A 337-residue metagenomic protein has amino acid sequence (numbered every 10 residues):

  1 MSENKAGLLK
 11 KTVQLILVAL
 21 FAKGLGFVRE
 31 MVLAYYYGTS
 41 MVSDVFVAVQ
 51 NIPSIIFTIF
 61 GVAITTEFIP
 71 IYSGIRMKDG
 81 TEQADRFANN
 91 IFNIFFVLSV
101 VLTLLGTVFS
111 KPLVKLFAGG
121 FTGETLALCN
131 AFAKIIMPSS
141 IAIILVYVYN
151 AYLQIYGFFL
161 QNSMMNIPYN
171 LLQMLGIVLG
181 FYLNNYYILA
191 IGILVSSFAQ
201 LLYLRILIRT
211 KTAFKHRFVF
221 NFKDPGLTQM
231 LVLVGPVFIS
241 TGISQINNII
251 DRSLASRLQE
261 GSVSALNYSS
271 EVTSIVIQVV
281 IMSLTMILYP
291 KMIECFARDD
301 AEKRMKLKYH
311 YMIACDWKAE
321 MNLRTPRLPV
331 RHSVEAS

Functional and structural regions predicted by a protein language model:
M1-T12, R205-G242, D299-E302: Interhelical loop/hinge segments that connect adjacent transmembrane helices in multipass membrane
L8-G74, G235-L254: Signature of the first transmembrane helix
L9-V13, V47, T81-V97, V101 (+6 more regions): Interfacial transmembrane-helix starts/ends
L15-V18, P138, Y152-V178: Alpha-helical transmembrane segments of multi-pass membrane transporters/permeases
A34-I55, A127, Q229-V232, A255-I277: Interfacial/gating helices of multi-pass transporter permease domains
V62-K78, M282-D300, K308: Helix-loop junctions and terminal segments of transmembrane helices in multi-pass membrane transport/translocation
T122-V148, E320, R327, S337: Alpha-helical transmembrane segments of multi-pass membrane proteins
M165-I177, L183-T210: Hydrophobic alpha-helical transmembrane segments
